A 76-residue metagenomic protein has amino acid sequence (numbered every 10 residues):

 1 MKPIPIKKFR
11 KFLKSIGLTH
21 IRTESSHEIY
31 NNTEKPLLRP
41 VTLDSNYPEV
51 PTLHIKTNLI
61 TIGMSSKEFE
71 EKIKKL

Functional and structural regions predicted by a protein language model:
M1-R22: N-terminal first-folded block
K14, T42-D44, K72-I73: A generic structural signal for ordered secondary structure
I21-L53: A short, structured beta-strand/loop element
P48-L76: C-terminal structural segments of small proteins and small subunits
